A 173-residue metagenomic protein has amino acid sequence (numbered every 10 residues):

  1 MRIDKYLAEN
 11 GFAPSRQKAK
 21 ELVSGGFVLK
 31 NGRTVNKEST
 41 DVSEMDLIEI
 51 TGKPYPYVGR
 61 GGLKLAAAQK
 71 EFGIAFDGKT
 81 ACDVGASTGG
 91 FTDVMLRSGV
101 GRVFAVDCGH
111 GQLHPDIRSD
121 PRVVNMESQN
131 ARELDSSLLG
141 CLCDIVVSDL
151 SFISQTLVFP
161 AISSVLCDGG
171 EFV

Functional and structural regions predicted by a protein language model:
M1-D46: A basic, amphipathic helix-loop patch mediating RNA/tRNA/ribosome contacts
L47, T80, G169-V173: Short glycine-centered segments of the SAM/dcSAM-binding site in methyltransferase folds
K70-D77, L139-G140: Glycine-rich helix-loop-beta junction characteristic of Rossmann-like nucleotide cofactor-binding loops
D77-S87: Conserved class I S-adenosyl-L-methionine
K79, V94-V103: Conserved S-adenosyl-L-methionine
G89-G90, G111: Glycine-rich SAM-binding Motif I of class I
F104-Q155: S-adenosyl-L-methionine
T156-V173: A short glycine-rich, Lys/Arg-flanked "PGG" loop and its adjoining helix->strand segment in the class I
